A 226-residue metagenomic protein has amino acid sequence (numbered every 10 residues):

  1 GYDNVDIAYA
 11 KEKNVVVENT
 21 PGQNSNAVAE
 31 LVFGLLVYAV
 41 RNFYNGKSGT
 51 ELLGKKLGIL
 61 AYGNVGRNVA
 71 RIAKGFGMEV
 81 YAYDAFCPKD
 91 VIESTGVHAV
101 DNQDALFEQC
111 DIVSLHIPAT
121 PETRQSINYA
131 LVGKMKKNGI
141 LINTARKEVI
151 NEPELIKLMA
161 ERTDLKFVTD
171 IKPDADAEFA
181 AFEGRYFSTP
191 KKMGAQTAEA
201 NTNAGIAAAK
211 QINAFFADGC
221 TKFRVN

Functional and structural regions predicted by a protein language model:
G1-D3, G22-S25, F86, L106 (+3 more regions): Short, acidic/turn-prone active-site loops that include or flank metal/cofactor- and phosphate-binding residues
G1-T50, A175: Phosphate/diphosphate ligand-binding glycine-rich loop within oxidoreductases
V16-E18, Y81, I140-I142, K166-V168 (+1 more regions): Structural detector of well-ordered beta-strand residues that form the stable sheet scaffold of enzyme domains
A29-N45, K74-M78, I206-C220: Oxidoreductase and adenylate-handling cofactor-binding alpha/beta cores
A39-G75: Glycine-rich NAD(P)-binding loop of Rossmann-like domains
C87-A181: Rossmann-like adenosine-cofactor binding region
A175-R185, M193-N226: NAD(P)-dependent dehydrogenase/reductase Rossmann-like domain
